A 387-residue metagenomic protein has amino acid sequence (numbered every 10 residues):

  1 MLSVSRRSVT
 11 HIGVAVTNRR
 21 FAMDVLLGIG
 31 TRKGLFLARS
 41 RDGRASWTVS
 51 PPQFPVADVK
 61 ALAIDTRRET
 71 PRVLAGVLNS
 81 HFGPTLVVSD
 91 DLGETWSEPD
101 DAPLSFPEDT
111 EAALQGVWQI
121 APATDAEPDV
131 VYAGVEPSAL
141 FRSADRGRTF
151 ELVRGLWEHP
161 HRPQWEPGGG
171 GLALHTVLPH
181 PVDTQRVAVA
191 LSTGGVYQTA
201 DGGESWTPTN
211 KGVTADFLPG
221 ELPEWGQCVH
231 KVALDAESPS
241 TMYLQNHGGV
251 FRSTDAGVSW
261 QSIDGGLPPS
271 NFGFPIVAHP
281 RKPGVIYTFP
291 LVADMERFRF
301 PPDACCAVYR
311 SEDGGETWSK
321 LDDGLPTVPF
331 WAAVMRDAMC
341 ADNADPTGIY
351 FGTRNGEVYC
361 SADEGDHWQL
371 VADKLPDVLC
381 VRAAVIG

Functional and structural regions predicted by a protein language model:
L2-G387: Extracellular glycan-interacting surfaces
